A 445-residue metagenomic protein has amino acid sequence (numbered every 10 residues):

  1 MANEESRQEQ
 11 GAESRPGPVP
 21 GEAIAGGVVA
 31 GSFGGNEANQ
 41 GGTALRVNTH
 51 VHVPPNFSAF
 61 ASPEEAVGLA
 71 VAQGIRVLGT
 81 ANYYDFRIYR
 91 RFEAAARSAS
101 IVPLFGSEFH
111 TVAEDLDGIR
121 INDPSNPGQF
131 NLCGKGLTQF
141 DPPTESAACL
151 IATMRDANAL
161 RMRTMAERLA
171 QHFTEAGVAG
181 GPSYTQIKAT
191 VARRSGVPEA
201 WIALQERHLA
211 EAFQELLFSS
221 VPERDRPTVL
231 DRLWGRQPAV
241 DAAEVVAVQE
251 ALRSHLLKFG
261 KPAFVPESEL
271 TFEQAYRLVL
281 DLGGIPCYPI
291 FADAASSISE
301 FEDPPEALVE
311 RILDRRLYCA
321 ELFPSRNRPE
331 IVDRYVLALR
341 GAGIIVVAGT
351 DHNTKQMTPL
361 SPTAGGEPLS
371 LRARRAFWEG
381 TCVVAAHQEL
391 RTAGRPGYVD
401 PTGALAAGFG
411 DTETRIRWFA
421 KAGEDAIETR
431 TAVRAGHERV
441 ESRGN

Functional and structural regions predicted by a protein language model:
M1-R15: N-terminal acidic, proline/glycine-rich, low-complexity intrinsically disordered segments
G11, P16-G31, G35, R97-E302 (+2 more regions): Extended substrate/RNA-proximal surfaces in nucleic-acid metabolism proteins
G31-A44, P54-G68, A243-A247, R277-L280 (+1 more regions): Short, composition-biased local secondary-structure segments
G41-I202, E321-I344, G349-T381, A385: A metal-dependent hydrolase metal-coordination microenvironment
G41-R46, V67-V71, A94-A96, V229 (+3 more regions): Generic detector of short, locally flexible boundary/turn motifs and exposed helical patches
E273, R277-L280, P286-A342: Extended hydrophobic/aromatic segments used for targeting, binding, or gating
V347-G444: Short hairpin/turn module used for nucleic-acid contact or packing/dimerization
